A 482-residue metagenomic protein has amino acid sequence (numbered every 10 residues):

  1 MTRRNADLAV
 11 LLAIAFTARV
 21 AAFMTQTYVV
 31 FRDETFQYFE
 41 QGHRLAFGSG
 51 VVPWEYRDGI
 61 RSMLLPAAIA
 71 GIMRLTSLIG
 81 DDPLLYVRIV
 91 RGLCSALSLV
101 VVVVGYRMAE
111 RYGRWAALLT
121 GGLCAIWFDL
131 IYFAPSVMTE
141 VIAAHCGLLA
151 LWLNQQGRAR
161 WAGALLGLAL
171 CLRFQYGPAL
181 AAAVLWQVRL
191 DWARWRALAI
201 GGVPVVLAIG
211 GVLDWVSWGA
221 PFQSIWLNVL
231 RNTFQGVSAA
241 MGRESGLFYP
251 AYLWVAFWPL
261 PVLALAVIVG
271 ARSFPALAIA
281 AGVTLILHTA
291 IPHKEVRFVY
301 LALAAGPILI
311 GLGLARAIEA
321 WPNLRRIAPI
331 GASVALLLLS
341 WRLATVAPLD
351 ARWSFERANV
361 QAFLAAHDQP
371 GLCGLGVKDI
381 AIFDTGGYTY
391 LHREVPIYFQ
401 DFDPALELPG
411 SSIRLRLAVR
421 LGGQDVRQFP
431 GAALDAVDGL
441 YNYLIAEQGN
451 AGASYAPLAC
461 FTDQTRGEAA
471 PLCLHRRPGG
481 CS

Functional and structural regions predicted by a protein language model:
A6-R32, I126-F128, L172-Q175, G202-W218 (+1 more regions): Transmembrane signal-anchor helices characteristic of membrane glycosylation enzymes that use polyprenol
L8-F16, V203-A208, F274-A278, G282 (+2 more regions): Signature aromatic-anchored transmembrane alpha helix within multi-pass, membrane-resident enzymes that catalyze glycan
V10-T17, L118-T120, C124, L166 (+4 more regions): Transmembrane alpha-helix segments characteristic of polytopic inner-membrane glycan-assembly/cell-envelope
A13-F16, R88-W115: Transmembrane-helix motifs of polytopic, lipid-linked glycan transferases
T27-Y28, W215, N323-C473, R477-G480: Catalytic lumenal/periplasmic loop and adjoining terminal transmembrane helix of membrane glycan-assembly enzymes
F31, D58-R61, D129-I142, V296: Short acidic/glycine- and proline-prone juxtamembrane loop motifs at membrane-interface regions of multi-pass membrane
V104-R107, G122-W127, I142-L165, A305-L309: Specific aromatic-rich, kink-prone transmembrane helix
F174-R189, R194-L265, L277-A278, T289-A290 (+2 more regions): Membrane-lumen/periplasm interface segments of specific transmembrane helices in polyprenyl phosphate-linked
